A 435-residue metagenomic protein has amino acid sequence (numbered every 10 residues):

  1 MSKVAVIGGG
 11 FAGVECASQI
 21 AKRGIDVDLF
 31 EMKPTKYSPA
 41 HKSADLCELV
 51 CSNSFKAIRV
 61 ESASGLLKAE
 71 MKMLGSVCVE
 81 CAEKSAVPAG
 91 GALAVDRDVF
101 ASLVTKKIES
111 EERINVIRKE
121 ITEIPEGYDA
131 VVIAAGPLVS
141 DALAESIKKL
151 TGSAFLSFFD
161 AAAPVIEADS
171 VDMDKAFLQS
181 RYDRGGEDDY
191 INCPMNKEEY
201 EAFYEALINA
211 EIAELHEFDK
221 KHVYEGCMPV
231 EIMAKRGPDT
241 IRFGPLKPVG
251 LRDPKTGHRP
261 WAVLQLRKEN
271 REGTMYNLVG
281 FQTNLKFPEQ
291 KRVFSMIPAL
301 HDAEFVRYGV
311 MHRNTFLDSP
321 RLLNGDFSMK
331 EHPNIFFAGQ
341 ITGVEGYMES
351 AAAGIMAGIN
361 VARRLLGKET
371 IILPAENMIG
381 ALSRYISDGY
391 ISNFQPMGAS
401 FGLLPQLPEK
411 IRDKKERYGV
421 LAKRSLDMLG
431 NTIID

Functional and structural regions predicted by a protein language model:
M1-A12: Beta1/beta-strand and adjacent pyrophosphate-binding region of the FAD-binding site in flavoprotein oxidoreductases
S18-V79, A375-S383: N-terminal FAD cofactor-binding segment of flavoenzymes
E48-R59, E83-V99: Dinucleotide-binding Rossmann-like beta1-alpha1 core, especially the glycine-rich loop that anchors the ADP
R97-V116: Helical element adjacent to the flavin cofactor pocket in flavoenzyme catalytic cores
S110-R267, E272, Y276-F287, K291-R292: Predominantly flavin-linked oxidoreductase catalytic cores and closely associated redox partners
L278-Q282, K286-V344, A351-A353, I371-S387 (+2 more regions): A glycine-rich dinucleotide-binding beta-alpha-beta segment and adjacent secondary-structure elements that constitute
S350-I371: Internal hydrophobic alpha-helix adjacent to the cofactor/substrate pocket in enzyme cavities
F394-D435: C-terminal auxiliary extensions adjacent to catalytic cores
